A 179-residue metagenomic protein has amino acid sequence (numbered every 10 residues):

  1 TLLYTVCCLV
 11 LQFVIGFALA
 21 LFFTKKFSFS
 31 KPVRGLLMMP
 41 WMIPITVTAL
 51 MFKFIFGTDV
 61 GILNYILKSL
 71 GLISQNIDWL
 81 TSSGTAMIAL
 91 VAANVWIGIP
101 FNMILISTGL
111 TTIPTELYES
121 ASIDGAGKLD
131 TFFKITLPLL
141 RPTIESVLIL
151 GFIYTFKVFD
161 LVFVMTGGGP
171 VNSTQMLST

Functional and structural regions predicted by a protein language model:
T1-T179: A structural signal for multi-pass alpha-helical bundles of membrane permease subunits that mediate small-molecule
